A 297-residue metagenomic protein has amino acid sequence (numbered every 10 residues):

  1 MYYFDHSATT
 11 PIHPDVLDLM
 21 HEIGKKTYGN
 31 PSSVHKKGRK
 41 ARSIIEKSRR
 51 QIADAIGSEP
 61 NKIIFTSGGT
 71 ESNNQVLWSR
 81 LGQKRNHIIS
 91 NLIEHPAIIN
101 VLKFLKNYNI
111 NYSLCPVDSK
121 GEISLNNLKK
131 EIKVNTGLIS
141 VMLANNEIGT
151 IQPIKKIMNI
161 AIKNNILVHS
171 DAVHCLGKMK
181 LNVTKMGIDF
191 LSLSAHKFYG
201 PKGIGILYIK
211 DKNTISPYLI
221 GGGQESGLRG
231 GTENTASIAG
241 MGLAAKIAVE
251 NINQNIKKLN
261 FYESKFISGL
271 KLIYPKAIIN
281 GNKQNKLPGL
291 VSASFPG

Functional and structural regions predicted by a protein language model:
M1-G297: Pyridoxal 5′-phosphate
